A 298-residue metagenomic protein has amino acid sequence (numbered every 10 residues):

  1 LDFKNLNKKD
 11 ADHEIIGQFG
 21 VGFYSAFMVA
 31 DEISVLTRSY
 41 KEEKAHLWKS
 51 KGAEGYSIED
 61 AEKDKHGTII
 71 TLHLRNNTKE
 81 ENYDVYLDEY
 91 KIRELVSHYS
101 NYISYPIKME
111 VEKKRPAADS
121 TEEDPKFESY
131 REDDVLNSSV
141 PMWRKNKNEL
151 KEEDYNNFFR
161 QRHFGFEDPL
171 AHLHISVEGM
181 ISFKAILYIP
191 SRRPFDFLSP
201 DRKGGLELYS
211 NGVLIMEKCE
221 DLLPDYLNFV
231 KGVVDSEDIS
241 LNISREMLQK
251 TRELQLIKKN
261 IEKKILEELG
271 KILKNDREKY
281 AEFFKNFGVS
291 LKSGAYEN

Functional and structural regions predicted by a protein language model:
L1-F3, V29-S39, H73, Y99-P106 (+5 more regions): Conserved, well-folded catalytic cores of nucleic-acid-processing and energy-transducing macromolecular machines
L1-Y86, E94, S120: GHKL (Bergerat-fold) ATPase N-terminal catalytic module, capturing the glycine-rich phosphate-binding loop and acidic
K9, G52, K63-H66, N101-Y102 (+2 more regions): Short flexible coil/turn linkers enriched for glycine and charged/polar residues that connect secondary-structure
D10, S57-P116, E123-F164: ATP-binding catalytic core of ATPases
I15-G20, Y24-M28, S34-L36, L47 (+8 more regions): Structured core elements
K63, E81-Y83, S104, S120-K145 (+1 more regions): GHKL/Bergerat-fold ATPase module
E152-P194: Extended, Lys/Arg-enriched charged tracts that mediate electrostatic binding to polyanionic substrates
A281-N298: Amphipathic alpha-helical coiled-coil/helical-bundle segments that mediate oligomerization/assembly and other
